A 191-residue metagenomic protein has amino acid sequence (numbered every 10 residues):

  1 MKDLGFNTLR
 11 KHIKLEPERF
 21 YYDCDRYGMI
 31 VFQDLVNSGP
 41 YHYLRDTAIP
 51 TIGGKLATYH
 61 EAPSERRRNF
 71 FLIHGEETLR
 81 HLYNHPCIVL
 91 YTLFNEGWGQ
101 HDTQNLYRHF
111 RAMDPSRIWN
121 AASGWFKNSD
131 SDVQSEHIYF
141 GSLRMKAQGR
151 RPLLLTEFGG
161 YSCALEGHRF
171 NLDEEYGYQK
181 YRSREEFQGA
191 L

Functional and structural regions predicted by a protein language model:
M1-K2, Y22: N-terminal carbohydrate-binding accessory modules
G5: Phosphate-binding active sites in nucleotide-utilizing proteins
T8-L191: Substrate-binding/catalytic cleft of secreted carbohydrate-active enzymes, primarily glycoside hydrolases
